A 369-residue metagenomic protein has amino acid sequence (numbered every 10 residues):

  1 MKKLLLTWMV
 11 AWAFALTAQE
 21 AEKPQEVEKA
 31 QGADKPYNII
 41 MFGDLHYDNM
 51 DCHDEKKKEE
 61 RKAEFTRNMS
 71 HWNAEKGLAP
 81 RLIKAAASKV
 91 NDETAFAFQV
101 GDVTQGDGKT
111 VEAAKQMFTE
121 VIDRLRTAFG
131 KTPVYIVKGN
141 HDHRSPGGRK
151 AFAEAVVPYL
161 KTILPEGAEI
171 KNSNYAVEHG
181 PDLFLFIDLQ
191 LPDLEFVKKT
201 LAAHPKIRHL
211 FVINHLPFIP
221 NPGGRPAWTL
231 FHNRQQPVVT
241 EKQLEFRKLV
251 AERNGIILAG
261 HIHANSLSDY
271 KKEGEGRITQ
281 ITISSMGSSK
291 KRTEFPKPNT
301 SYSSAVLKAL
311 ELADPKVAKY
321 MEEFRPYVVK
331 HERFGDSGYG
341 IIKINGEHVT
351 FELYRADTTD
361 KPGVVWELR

Functional and structural regions predicted by a protein language model:
M1-L4: Positively charged n-region of N-terminal signal peptides that target proteins for export
W8-T17: Hydrophobic h-region of N-terminal signal peptides that target proteins for export in Gram-negative bacteria
Q19-E112: N-terminal active-site segment of His-dependent metallophosphoesterases
K35-K58, H215-G223, S285-S303: Short, solvent-exposed beta-strand-terminating loops
D44, G101-D102, G139-N140, H215 (+1 more regions): Active-site glycine-centered loops adjacent to acidic/histidine catalytic or metal-binding residues that shape
K58-M69, G108-H209, T229-P237, E241 (+3 more regions): Extended active-site neighborhood of metal-dependent phosphoesterases/phosphodiesterases
Q99, D107-F118, Y270-Q280, V349-R369: C-terminal/domain-terminus segments
K206-W228: Short acidic, glycine-rich surface-loop motifs adjacent to enzyme active sites
